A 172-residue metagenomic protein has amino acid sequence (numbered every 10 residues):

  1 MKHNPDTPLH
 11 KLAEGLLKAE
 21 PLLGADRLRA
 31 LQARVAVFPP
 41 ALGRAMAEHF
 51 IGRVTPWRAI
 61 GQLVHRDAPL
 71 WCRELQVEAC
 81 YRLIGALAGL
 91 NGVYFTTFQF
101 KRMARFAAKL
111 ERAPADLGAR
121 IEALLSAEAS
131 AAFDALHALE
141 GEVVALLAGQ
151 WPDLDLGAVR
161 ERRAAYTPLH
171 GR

Functional and structural regions predicted by a protein language model:
M1-D67, T167-R172: Conserved NTP/Mg2+-binding pocket subregion across the NTase superfamily
A45-F50, L75-Q76, A132-L139: Amphipathic alpha-helix face/heptad-repeat signature
G52-T55, E78, R82-G85, D116 (+2 more regions): Charged, amphipathic alpha-helical oligomerization/scaffolding segments
G61-A68, L87-F95, L147-A158: Long, hydrophobic, amphipathic alpha-helical segments used as structural scaffolds
V64-W71, A127-A131: Short helix-adjacent coil turns
L75-L83, L87, T96, F100-R105: Small-residue-rich helix-loop
G92-E122: Short, charged amphipathic alpha-helical segments flanked by flexible coils
A113-R172: Terminal (often C-terminal) interaction modules
